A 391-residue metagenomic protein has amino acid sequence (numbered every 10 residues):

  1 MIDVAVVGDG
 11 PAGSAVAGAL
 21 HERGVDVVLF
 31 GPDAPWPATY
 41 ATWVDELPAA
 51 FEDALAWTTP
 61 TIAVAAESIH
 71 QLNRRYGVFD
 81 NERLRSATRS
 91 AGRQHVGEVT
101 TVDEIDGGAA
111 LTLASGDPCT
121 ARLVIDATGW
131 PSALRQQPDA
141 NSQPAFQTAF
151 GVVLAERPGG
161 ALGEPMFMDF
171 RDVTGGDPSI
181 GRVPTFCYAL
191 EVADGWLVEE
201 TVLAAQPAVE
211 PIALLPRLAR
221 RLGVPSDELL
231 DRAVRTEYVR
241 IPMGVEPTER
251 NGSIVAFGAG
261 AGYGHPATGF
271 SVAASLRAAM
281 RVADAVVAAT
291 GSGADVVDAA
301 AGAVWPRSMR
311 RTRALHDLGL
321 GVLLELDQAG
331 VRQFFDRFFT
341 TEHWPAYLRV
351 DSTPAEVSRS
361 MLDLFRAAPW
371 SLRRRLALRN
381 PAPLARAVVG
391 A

Functional and structural regions predicted by a protein language model:
M1-A12: Beta1/beta-strand and adjacent pyrophosphate-binding region of the FAD-binding site in flavoprotein oxidoreductases
A15, A19-S68, R83: N-terminal FAD cofactor-binding segment of flavoenzymes
H70-S90, A204-A213: Short beta-strand to alpha-helix junction loop
Q94-L229, P242-P247, G260: Predominantly flavin-linked oxidoreductase catalytic cores and closely associated redox partners
A189, R250-A267: Short FAD-binding loop at a beta-strand-to-alpha-helix junction that anchors the flavin cofactor in diverse
P207-E237, R277-R307: Flavin-binding catalytic cores
G262-M280: A conserved FAD-binding loop/helix module that cradles the flavin
D284-A391: Long, low-complexity C-terminal extensions of enzymes
